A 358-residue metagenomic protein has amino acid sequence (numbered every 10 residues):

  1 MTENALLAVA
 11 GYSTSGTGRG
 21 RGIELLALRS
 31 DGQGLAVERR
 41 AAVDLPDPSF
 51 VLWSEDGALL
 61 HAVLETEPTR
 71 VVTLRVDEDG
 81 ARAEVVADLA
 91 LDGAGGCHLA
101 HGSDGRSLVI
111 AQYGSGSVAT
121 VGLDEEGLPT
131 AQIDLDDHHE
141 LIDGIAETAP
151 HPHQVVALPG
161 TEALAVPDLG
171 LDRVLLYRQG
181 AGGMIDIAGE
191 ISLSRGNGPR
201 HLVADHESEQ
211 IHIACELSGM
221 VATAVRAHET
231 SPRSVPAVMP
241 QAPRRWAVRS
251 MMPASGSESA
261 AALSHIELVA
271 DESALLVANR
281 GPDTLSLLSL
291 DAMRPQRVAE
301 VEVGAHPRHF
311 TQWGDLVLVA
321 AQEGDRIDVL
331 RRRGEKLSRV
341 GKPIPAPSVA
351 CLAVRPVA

Functional and structural regions predicted by a protein language model:
V9-Y12, G16-T17, A62-T66, I110-G114 (+6 more regions): Conserved beta-strand positions in repeat-built beta-propeller and related beta-rich domains
R19, L45-E55, D92-S103, L141-T161 (+4 more regions): Beta-rich, blade/repeat-based domains predominating in secreted/periplasmic proteins but also intracellular
L26-G34, L74-A81, V121-A131, R178-M184 (+3 more regions): Short loop/turn segments immediately following beta-strands, especially the blade-tip and inter-blade linker loops
E38-D44, E84-A90, I133, H139-A146 (+4 more regions): A short beta-strand motif characteristic of beta-propeller blades
E38-G105: Blade-loop segments of beta-propeller domains
R82-Q154: Asp-box/WD-like beta-propeller blade repeats and closely related beta-sheet repeat scaffolds
T161-G219: Loop-centered beta-sheet repeat module
Q322-D328, S338-A358: Blade-level signature of beta-propeller repeat domains, shared across WD40, Kelch, NHL, RCC1 and BNR/Asp-box propellers
